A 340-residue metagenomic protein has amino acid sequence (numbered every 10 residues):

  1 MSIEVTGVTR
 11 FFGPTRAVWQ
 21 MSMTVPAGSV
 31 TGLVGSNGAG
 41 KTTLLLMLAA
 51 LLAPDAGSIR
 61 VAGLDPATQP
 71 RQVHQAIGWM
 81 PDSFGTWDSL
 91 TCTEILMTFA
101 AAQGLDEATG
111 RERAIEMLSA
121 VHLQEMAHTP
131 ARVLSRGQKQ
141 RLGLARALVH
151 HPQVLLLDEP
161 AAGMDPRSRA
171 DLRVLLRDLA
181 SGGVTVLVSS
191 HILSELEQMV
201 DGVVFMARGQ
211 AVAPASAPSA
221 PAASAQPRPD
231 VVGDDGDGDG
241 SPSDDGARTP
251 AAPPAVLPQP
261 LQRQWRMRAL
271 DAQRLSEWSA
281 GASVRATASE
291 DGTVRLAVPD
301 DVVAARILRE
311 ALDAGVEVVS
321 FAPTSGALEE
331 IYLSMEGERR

Functional and structural regions predicted by a protein language model:
G57-D65, Q72-V73: Conserved ABC transporter NBD signature motif
M97, A101, A108-M126: Conserved ABC ATPase "signature" region
P130-L134: Conserved ABC ATPase signature
H151: Conserved catalytic motifs of ABC-family nucleotide-binding domains
L155-E159: Catalytic Walker B motif of ABC-type/P-loop ATPase nucleotide-binding domains
S219, A225-P229, G233-D234, S243-T249 (+2 more regions): Short, charged/small-residue-rich alpha-helical element at the C-terminal edge of ABC transporter nucleotide-binding
